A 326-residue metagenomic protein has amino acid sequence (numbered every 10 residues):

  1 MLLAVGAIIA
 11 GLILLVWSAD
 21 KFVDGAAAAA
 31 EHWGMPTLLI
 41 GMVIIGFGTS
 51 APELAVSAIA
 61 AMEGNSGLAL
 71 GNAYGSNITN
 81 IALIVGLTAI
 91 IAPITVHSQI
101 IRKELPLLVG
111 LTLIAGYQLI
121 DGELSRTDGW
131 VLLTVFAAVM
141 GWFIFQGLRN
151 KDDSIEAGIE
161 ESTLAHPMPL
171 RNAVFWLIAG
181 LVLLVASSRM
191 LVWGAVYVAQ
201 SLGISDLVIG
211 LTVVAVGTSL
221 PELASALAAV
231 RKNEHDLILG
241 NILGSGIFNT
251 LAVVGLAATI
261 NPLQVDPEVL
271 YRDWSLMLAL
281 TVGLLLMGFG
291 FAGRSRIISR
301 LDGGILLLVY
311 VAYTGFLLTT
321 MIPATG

Functional and structural regions predicted by a protein language model:
M1-G326: Hydrophobic alpha-helical segments, chiefly the membrane-spanning helices and signal/signal-anchor peptides
